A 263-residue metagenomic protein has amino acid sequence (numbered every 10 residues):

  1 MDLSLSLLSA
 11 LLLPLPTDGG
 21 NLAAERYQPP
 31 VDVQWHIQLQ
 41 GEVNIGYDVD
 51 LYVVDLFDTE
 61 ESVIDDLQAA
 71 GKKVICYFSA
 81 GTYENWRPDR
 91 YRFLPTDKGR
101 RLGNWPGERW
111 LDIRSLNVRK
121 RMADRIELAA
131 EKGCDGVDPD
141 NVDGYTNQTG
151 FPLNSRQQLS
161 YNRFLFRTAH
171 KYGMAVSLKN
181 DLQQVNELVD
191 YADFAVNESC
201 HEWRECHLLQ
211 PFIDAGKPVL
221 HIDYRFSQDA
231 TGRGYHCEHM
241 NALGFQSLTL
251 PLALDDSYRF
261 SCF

Functional and structural regions predicted by a protein language model:
M1-D2, R92: Short linear, low-complexity motifs centered on an aromatic residue
L5-D18: Hydrophobic h-region of N-terminal signal peptides that target proteins for export in Gram-negative bacteria
G19-F263: Glycan-processing catalytic domains of CAZymes
